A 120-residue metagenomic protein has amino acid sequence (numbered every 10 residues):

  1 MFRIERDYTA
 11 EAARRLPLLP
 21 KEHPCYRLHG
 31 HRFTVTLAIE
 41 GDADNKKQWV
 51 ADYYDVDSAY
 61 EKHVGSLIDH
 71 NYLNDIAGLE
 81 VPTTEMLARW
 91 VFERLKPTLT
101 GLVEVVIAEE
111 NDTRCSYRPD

Functional and structural regions predicted by a protein language model:
M1-D120: Charge-rich, low-complexity N-terminal segments
